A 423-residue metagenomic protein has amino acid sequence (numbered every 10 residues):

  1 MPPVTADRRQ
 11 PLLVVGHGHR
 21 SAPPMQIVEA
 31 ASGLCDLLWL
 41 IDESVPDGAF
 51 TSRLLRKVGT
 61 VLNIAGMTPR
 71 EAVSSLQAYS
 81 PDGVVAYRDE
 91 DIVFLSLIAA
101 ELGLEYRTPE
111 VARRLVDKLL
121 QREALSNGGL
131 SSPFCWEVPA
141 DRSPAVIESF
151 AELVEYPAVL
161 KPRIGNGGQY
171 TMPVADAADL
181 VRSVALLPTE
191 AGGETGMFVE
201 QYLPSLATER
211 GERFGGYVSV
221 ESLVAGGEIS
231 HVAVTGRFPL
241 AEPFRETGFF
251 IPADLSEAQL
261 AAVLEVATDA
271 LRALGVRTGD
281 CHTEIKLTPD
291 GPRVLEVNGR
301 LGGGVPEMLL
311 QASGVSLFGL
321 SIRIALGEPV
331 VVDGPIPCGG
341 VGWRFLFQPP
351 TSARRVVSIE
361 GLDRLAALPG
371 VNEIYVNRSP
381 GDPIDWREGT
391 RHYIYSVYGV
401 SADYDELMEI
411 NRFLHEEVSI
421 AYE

Functional and structural regions predicted by a protein language model:
M1-V111, L120, N127, D141 (+2 more regions): ATP-binding N-terminal substructure of ATP-dependent carboxylate-amine bond-forming enzymes
D7-R9, A262-T283, P289, G299-V356: Active-site "cap" helix and flanking loop/linker of ATP-utilizing ligase/carboxylase catalytic domains
S75-P81, E152-V154, G193: Glycine-rich phosphate-binding loop signature in dinucleotide/nucleotide-binding domains
E101-Y170: A conserved helix-loop-beta module that forms one wall/lid of the active-site cleft in ATP-utilizing catalytic domains
S131-P133, L153, P157-L160, P173-E212 (+2 more regions): Conserved ATP-binding module of the ATP-grasp superfamily
V138, T171-D176, L223-A225: Short beta-strand-to-turn element immediately C-terminal to the catalytic PLP-Schiff-base lysine in fold type I
Q201-P204, R210-V276, D280, N298-L320: ATP-dependent carboxylate/phosphate-activation module, predominantly the ATP-grasp catalytic core and closely related
I322-E423: Peripheral (often C-terminal) accessory segments that flank ATP-dependent C-N-forming ligase machineries
